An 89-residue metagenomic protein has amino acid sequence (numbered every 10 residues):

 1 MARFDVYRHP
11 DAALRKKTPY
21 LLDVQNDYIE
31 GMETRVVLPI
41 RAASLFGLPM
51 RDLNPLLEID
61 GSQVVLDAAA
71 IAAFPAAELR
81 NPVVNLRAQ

Functional and structural regions predicted by a protein language model:
R3-V6, R15-L56: Compact nucleic-acid interaction/catalytic patches
E58-Q89: C-terminal terminal-subdomain/extension
